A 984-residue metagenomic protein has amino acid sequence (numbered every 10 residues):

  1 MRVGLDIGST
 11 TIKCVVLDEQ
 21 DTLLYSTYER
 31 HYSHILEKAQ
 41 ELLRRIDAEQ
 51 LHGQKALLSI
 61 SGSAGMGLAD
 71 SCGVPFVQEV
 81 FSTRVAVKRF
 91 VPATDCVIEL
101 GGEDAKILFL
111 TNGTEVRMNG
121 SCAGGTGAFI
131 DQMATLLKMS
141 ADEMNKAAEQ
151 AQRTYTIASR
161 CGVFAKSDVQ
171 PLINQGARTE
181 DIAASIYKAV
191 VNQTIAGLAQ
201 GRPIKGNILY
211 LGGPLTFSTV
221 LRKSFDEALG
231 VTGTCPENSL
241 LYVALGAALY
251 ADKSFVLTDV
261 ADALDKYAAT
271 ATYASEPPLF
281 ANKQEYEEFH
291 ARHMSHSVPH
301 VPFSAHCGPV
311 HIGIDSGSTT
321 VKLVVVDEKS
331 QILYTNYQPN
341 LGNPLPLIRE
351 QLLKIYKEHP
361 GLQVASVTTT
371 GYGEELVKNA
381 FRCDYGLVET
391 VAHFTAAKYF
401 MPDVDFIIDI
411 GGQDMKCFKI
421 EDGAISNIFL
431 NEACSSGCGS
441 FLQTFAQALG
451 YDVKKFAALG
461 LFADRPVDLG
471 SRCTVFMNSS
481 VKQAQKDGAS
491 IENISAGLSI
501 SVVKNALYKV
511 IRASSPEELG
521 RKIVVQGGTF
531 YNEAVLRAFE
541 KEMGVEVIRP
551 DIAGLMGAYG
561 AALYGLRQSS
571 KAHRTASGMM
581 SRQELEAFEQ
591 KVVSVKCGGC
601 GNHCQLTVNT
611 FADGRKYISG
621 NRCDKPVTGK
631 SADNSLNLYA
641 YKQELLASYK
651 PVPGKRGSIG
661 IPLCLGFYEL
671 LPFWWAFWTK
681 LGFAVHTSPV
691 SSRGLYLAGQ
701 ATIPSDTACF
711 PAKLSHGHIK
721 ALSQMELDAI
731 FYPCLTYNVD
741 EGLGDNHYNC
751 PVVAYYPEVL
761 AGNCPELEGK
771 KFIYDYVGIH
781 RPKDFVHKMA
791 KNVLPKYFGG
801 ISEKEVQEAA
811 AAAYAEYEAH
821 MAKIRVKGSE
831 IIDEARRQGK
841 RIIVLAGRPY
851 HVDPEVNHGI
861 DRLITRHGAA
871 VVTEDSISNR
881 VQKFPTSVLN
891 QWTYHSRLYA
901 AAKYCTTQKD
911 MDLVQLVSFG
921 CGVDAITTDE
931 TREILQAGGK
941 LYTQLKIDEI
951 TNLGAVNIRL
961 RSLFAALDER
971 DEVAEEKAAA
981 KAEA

Functional and structural regions predicted by a protein language model:
M1-Q20, T94-T111, P302-L333, V404-I420 (+3 more regions): Gly/Thr-rich phosphate-binding beta-strand-loop-beta motif of the actin/hexokinase/Hsp70
G4-R45, E115-V116, G120, I314-K354 (+2 more regions): Short glycine-rich, Thr/Ser-proximal phosphate-binding strand/loop in the N-terminal lobe of ATP-dependent enzymes
H34-I35, N112-R153, L240-V243, L249-K253 (+9 more regions): Glycine-rich phosphate-binding loop plus the immediately following alpha-helix
A64, L198-A228, S239-V243, T370-G373 (+5 more regions): Glycine-rich phosphate-binding loops at beta-strand->alpha-helix junctions
F76-V80, D226-L245, D384-V391, E540-Y559 (+3 more regions): Conserved phosphate-binding/catalytic loops in two-lobed NTP-binding clefts
N119, A123-I130, C434-L442, L449 (+2 more regions): An N-terminal assembly and electron-transfer interface module characteristic of large anaerobic redox and radical
G127-Q132, E237-A271, T395, G439-T444 (+2 more regions): Glycine-rich phosphate-binding/hydrolytic loop that grips phosphoryl groups
I182-G206, A247, A291-H300, G497-G520: Phosphate/ATP-binding catalytic cores across multiple sugar-kinase/actin-like superfamilies, primarily ASKHA
